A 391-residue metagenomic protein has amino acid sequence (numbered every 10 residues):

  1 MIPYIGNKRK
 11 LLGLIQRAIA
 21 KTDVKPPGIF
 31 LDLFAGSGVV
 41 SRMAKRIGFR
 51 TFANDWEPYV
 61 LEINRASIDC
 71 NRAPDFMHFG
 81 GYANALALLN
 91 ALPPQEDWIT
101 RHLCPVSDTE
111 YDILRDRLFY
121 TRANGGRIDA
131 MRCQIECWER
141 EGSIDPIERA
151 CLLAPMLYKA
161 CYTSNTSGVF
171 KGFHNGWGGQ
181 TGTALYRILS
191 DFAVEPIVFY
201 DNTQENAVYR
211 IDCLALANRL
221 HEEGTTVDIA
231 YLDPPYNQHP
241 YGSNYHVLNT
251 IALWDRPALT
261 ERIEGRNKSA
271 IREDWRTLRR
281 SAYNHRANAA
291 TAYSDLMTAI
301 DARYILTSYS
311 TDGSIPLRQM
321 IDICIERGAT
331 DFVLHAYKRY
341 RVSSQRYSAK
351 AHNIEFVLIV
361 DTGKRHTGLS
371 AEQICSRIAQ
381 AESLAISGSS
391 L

Functional and structural regions predicted by a protein language model:
M1-L33, V39-I47, L61-A66, C70: S-adenosyl-L-methionine
R17, Y111-Y245, L259-S269, E273-D274 (+1 more regions): SAM-dependent nucleic-acid methyltransferase catalytic core
F30-A44, A53-P58, E222-N244, T307-S310: Conserved proline-anchored active-site loop of SAM-dependent methyltransferases that bridges a beta-strand
Y59, N64-A123, I128: Conserved phosphoryl-transfer catalytic core
R65, Y241-P257: A mobile, often basic/glycine-rich helix-loop segment that functions as the active-site lid/recognition loop
W275-Y337: Conserved Class I SAM-dependent methyltransferase catalytic core
L317-I321, R327-S376: Class I S-adenosyl-L-methionine
I374-L391: Short, cationic low-complexity segments
